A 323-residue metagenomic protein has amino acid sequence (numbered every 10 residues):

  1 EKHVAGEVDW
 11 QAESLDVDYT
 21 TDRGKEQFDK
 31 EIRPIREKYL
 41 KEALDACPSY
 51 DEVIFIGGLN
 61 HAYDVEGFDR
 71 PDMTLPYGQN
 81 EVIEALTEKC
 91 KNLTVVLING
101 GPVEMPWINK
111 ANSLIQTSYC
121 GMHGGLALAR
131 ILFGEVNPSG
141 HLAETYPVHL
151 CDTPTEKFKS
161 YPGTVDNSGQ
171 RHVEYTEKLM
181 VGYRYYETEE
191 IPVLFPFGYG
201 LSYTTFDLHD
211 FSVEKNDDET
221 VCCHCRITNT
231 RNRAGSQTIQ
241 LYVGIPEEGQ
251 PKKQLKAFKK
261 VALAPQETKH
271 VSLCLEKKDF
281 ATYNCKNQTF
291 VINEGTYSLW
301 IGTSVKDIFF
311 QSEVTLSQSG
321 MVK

Functional and structural regions predicted by a protein language model:
E1, A5-E31, I98-S236, Y242-G244 (+4 more regions): Secreted, periplasmic, or luminal enzymes acting at the cell surface/secretory milieu
G6-C90, V95-N109: Hydrophobic helix-and-loop "lid/oligomerization" segment in the mid-to-C-terminal part of catalytic domains
Y63, D72, L150, Q240-E248: Active/binding-pocket-proximal capping segment
Y77, D217, P265, N293-E294: Surface-exposed loops/turns
A234-L241, K253, Y283-C285: Short, hydrophobic/aromatic beta-strand segments
E248-Y283: Intrinsically disordered, low-complexity Pro/Gly/Ser/Thr-rich segments with frequent PxxP/GP/PP motifs and embedded
D279-T296: Short glycine/proline/serine/threonine-rich loop/turn segments at secondary-structure transition edges
F310-V314: Edge beta-strands of extracellular beta-sandwich domains
